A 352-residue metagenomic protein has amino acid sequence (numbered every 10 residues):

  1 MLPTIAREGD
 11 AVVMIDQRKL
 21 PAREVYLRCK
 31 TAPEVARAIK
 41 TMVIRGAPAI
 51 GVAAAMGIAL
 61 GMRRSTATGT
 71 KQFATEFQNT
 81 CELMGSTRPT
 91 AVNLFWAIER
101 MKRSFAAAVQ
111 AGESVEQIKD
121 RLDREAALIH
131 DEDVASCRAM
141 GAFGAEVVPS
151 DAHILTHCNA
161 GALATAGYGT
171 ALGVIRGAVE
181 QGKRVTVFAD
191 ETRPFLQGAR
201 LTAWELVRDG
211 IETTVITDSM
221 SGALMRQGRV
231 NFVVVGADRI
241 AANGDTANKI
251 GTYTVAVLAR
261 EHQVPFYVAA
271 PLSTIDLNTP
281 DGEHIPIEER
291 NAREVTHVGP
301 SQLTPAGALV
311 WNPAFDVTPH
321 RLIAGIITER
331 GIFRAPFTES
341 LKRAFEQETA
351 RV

Functional and structural regions predicted by a protein language model:
P3-E113: Long amphipathic alpha-helical segments
I15, A53-G57, F95-A97, L155-N159 (+4 more regions): Short beta-strand segments
L27-V43, T75, E146-I154, H297-L309: Short, hydrophobic/aliphatic alpha-helical segments
R28, A32-V35, A47, G51 (+13 more regions): Generic structural signal for well-ordered, non-membrane alpha-helical segments in soluble metabolic enzymes
T41-G57, R88, N93-L94, T156-G167 (+1 more regions): Conserved phosphate/anionic-ligand binding catalytic regions in large, soluble enzymes, centered on
N93-I154, A189-V233: Ligand-binding beta-strand-loop-alpha-helix segment within the catalytic cores of soluble metabolic enzymes
G169-E180, A256: Histidine-anchored nucleotide/phosphate-binding helix
R184-V185, E191-V352: Conserved phosphate- and dinucleotide-binding cores of soluble alpha/beta proteins, encompassing both enzyme active
